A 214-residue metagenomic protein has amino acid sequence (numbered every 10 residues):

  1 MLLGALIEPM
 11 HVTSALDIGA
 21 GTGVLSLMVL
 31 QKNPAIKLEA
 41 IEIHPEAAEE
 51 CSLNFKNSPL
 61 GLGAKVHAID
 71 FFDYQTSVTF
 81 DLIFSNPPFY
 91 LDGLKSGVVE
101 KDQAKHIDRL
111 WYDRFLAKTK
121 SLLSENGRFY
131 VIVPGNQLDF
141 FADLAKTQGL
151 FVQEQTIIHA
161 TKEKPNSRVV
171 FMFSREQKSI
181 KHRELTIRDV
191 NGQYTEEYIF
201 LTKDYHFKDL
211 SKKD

Functional and structural regions predicted by a protein language model:
L3, N86, F115, F173: Residue-level signal for inorganic ion chemistry
A5-S77, L82-S85, L91-S96: Conserved SAM/SAH cofactor-binding pocket of Class I
L60, K146-G149, K181: Short, structurally constrained coil/turn elements that cap an alpha-helix or connect an alpha-helix to the following
I69, Q155-I158, V190: Conserved beta-strand termini and adjacent loop/short-helix elements that scaffold enzyme active sites in alpha/beta
N86-P87, V133: Hydrophobic alpha-helix-in-membranes signature
P87-R114: Mobile active-site "lid"/loop adjacent to the S-adenosyl-L-methionine
L110-N166, F171: Conserved Class I SAM-dependent methyltransferase catalytic core
P165-D214: SAM/dcSAM-binding transferase cores
